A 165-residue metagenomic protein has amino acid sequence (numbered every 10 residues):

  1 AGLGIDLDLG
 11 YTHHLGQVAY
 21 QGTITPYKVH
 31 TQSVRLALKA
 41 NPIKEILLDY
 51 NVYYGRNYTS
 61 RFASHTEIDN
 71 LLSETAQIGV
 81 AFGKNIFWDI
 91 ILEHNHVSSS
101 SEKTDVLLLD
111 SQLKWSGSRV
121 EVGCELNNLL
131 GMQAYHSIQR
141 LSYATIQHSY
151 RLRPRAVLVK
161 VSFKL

Functional and structural regions predicted by a protein language model:
A1-L165: Exposed, low-structure sequence patches enriched in small/polar residues
